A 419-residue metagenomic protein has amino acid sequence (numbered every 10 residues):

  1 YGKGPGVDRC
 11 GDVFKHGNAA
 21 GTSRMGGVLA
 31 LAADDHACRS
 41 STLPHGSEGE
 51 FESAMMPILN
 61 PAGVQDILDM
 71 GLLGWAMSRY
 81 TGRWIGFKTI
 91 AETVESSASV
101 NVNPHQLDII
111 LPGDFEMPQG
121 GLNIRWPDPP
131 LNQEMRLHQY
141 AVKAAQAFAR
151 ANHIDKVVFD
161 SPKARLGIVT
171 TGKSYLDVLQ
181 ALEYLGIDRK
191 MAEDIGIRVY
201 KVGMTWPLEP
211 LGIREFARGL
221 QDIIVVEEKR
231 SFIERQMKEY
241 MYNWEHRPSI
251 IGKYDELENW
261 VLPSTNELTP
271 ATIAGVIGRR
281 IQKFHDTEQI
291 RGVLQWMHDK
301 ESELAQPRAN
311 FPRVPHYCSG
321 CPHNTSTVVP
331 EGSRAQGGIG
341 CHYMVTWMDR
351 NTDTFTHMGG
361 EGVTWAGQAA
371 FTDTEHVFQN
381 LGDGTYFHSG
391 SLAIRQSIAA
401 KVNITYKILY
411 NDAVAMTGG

Functional and structural regions predicted by a protein language model:
Y1-R79, I90, N324-V328, R334-M416: Thiamine diphosphate
R39, S96-S97, I233, A415-T417: Switch/connector loops and helix/strand junctions flanking conserved nucleotide-binding motifs in nucleotide-processing
P61-Y317, P322, I339: Flexible, low-complexity linker and terminal segments
